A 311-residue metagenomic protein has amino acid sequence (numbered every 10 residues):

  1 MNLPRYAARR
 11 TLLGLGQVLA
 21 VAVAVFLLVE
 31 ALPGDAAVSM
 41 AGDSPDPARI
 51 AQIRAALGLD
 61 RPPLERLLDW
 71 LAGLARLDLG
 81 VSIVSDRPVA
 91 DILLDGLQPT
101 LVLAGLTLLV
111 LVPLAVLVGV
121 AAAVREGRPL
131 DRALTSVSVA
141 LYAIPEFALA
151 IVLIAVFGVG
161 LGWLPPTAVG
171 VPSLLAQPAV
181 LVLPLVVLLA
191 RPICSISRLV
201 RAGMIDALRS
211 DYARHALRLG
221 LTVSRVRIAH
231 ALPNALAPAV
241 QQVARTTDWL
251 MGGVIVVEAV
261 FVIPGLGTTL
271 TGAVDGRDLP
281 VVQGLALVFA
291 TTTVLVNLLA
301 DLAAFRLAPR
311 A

Functional and structural regions predicted by a protein language model:
N2-R5, L15, L93-L130, E146 (+1 more regions): Alpha-helical transmembrane segments of integral membrane proteins, especially multi-pass inner/plasma-membrane
N2-V21, V25: Hydrophobic secretory-pathway targeting helix
Q17-L68, L161-L181: Hydrophobic alpha-helical transmembrane segments of membrane transport/permease proteins and related membrane-embedded
V21, V25-V29, A150, I154 (+5 more regions): Juxtamembrane/transmembrane-helix interface segments of polytopic membrane transporters
V25-A31, R61, A72, L108 (+3 more regions): Membrane-water interface segments at the C-terminal ends of transmembrane alpha-helices in multi-pass inner-membrane
L28, L32, M40, S44 (+10 more regions): Hydrophobic aliphatic residues
D60-V116: An internal, D/E-rich "acidic patch" concept
